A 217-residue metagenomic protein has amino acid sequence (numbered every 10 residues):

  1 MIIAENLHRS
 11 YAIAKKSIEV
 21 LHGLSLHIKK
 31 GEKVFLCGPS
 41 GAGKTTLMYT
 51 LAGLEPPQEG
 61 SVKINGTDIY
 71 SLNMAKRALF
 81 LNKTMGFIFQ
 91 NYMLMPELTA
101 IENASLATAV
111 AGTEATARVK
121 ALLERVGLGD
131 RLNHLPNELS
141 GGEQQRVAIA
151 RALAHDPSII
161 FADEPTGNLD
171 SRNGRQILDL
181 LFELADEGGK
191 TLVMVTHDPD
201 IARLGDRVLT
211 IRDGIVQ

Functional and structural regions predicted by a protein language model:
K15-K16, I69-G86: ABC ATPase NBD coupling module
A52: Helix-to-loop junction immediately C-terminal to a conserved catalytic motif
G60-D68: Conserved ABC transporter NBD signature motif
N82, H134-N137, H155, G188: Conserved signature/switch motifs of ABC ATPase nucleotide-binding domains
L98-S105: Short coil-to-helix segment of the ABC ATPase nucleotide-binding domain corresponding to the Q-loop/switch region
L135-Q145: Conserved ABC ATPase signature
I160-D163: Catalytic Walker B motif of ABC-type/P-loop ATPase nucleotide-binding domains
